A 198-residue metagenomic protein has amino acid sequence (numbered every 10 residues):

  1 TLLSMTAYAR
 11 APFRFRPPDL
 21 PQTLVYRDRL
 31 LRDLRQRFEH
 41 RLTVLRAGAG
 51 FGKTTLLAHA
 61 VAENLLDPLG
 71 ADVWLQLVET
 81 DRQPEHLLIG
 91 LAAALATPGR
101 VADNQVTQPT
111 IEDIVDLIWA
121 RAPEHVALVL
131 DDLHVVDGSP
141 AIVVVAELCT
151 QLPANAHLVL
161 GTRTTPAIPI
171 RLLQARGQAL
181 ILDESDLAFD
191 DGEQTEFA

Functional and structural regions predicted by a protein language model:
T1-S4: Short, Lys/Arg-enriched N-terminal segments with co-localized hydrophobic residues within the first ~10-30 amino acids
T6-A9, F13-R14, R29-L30, T55-H59 (+3 more regions): Alpha-helical sensor/transducer elements of the RecA-like P-loop NTPase core
Y8, F51, T55-H125, V135-D137 (+1 more regions): Conserved phosphate-binding/catalytic loops and adjacent sensor/switch elements of nucleotide-binding enzymes, spanning
P21-L34: N-terminal pre-P-loop "Q-motif" helix
L34-H40: Phosphate-binding P-loop
L45: Hydrophobic anchor at the beta1->P-loop junction of P-loop NTPases
G48: P-loop (Walker A) phosphate-binding loop of NTP-binding proteins
D131-D132: Walker B catalytic acidic pair
